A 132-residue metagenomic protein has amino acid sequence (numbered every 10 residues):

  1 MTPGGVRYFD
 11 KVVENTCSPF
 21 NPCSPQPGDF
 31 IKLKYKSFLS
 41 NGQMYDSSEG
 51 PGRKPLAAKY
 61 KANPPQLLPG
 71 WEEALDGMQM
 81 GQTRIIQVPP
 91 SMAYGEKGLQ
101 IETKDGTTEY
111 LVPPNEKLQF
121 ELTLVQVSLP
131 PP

Functional and structural regions predicted by a protein language model:
M1-P132: Cross-family detector of peptidyl-prolyl cis-trans isomerase
